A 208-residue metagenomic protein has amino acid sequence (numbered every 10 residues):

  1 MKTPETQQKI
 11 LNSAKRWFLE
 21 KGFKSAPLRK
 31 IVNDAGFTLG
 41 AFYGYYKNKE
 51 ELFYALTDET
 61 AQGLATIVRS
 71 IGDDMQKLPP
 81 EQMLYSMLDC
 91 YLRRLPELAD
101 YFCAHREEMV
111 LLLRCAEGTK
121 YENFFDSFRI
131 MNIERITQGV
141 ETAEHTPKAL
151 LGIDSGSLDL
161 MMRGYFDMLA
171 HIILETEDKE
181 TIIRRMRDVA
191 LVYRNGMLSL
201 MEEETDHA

Functional and structural regions predicted by a protein language model:
K9, S13, W17-E51, A55: Helix-turn-helix
L28, D58-A65, R69-G72: Short, basic, alpha-helical segments at the C-terminal edge of helix-turn-helix-like DNA-binding modules
Y54-T60, F124: Alpha-helical DNA-contacting segments of helix-turn-helix folds
A55, R69-Y101: Hydrophobic alpha-helical connector segments
E97-A104, G118-H145, G156-R163: Amphipathic alpha-helical packing segments from all-alpha helical-bundle domains
A104, E134, Q138-E141, L158-A208: C-terminal peripheral helix-coil segments that are non-catalytic and often amphipathic
V110-L112: Short, hydrophobic secondary-structure boundary micro-motifs
